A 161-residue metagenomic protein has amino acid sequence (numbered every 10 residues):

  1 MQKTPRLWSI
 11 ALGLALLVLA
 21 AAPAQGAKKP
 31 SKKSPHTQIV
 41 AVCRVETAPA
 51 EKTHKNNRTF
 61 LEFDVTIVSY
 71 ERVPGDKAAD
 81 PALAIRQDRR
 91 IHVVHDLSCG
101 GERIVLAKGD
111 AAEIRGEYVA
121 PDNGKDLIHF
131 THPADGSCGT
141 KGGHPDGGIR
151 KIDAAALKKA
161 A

Functional and structural regions predicted by a protein language model:
Q2-A11: Bacterial N-terminal signal peptides that target proteins for export
I10-L19: Bacterial N-terminal signal peptides
A21-K28: Boundary at the C-terminal end of the N-terminal hydrophobic targeting segment
S34-I67: Structural detector for short beta-strands of small beta-barrel domains
V65-S69, H95-C99, Y118, A134: A mature extracytoplasmic/lumenal domain signature
P74-I104: Beta-strand/loop nucleic-acid-binding surfaces
C99-R115: Short nucleic-acid-contacting surface segments enriched for D/E, G, S/T with interspersed K/R
V119-A160: OB-fold/S1-family single-stranded nucleic acid-binding modules
